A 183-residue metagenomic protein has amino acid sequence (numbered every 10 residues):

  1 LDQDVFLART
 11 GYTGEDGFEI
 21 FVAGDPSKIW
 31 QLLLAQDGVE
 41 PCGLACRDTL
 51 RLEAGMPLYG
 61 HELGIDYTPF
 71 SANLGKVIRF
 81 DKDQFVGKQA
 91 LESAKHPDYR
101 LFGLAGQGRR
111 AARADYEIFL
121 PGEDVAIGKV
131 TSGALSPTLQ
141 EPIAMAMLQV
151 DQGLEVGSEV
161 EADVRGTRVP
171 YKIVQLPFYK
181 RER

Functional and structural regions predicted by a protein language model:
L1-R183: Conserved, structured C-terminal
